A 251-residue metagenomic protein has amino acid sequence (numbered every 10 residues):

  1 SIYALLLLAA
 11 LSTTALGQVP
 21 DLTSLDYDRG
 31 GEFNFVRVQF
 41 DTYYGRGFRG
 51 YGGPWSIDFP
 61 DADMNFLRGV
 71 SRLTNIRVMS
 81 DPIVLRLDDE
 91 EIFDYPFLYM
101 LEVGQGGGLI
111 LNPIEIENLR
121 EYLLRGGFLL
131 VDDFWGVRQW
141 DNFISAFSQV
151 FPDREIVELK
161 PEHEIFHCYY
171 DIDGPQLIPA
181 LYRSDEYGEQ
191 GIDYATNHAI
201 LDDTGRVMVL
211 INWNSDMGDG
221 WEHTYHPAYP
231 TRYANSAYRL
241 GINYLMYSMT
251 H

Functional and structural regions predicted by a protein language model:
I2-T14: Bacterial N-terminal signal peptides
A9, T74, G127, V150-R154 (+1 more regions): A generic secondary-structure signal for well-formed alpha-helical elements
A9-L11, Y27, R77-M79, S148 (+1 more regions): A generic structural signal for short, solvent-exposed coil/turn residues that cap or connect secondary-structure
G17-F97, V103-G108, D216-H251: Aromatic-Pro/Gly-enriched surface loop or interdomain linker that acts as a lid/target-recognition segment
Q18, G30, Y43-G50, R138-H223 (+2 more regions): An acidic, glycine-rich "communication" segment
G31-F33, F93-L98, R125-F128, R154 (+1 more regions): Loop/turn elements at helix/coil->beta-strand transitions in domains of secreted/extracellular proteins
S56-I144, Q149, I178-E186, N212: Helical hinge/lid and interdomain linker segments adjacent to catalytic or ligand-binding clefts that mediate domain
